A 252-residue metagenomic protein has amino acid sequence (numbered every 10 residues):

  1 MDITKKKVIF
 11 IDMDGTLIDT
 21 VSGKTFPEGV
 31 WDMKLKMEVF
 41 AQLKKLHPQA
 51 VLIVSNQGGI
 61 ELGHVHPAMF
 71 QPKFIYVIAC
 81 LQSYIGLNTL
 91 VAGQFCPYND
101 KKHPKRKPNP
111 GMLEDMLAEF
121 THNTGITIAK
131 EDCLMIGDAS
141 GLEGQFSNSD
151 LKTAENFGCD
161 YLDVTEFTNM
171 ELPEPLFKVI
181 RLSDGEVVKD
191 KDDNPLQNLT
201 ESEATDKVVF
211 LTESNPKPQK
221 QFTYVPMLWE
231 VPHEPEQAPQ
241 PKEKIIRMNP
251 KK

Functional and structural regions predicted by a protein language model:
M1-L52: Active-site neighborhood of HAD-like aspartate-dependent phosphohydrolases
P27-L35, V65-K73, K107-P108, Q145-S149: Alpha-helix N-cap and loop-to-helix initiation/capping positions
V39-F74, T89-K102, I136-A139: Substrate-recognition element of Asp-dependent hydrolases with the DxDx(T/V) motif
E61-Y84, R106-E119: Short, electropositive alpha-helical surface patch
K105-N148: Conserved Lys-Pro-Asp/Glu-containing loop-to-beta segment of HAD-superfamily phosphomonoesterases, centered on
L134-P173: Acidic, Mg2+-coordinating phosphoryl-transfer loop and its flanking beta/alpha structural elements, shared across
P173-L196, L211-E213, F222-P226: Short aromatic-glycine-(Arg/Gly/Cys) micro-motifs in beta-strand/loop hairpins
N194, E201-K251: Short, mixed-charge low-complexity intrinsically disordered segments
